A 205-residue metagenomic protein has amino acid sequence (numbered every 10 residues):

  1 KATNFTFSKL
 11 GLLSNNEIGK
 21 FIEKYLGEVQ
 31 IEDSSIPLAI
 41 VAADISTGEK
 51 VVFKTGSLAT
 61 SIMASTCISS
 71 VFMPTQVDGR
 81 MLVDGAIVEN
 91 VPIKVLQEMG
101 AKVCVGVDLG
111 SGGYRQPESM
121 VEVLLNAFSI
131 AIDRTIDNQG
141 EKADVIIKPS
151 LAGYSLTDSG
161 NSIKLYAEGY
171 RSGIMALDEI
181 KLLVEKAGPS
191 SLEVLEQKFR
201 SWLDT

Functional and structural regions predicted by a protein language model:
K1-T205: Patatin-like phospholipase
